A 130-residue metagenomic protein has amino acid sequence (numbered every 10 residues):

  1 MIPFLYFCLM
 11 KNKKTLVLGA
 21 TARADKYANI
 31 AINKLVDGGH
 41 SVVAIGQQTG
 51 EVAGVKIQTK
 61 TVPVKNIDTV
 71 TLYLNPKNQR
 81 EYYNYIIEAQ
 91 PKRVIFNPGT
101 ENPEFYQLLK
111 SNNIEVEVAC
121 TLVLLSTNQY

Functional and structural regions predicted by a protein language model:
A20, Q47, P98-G99, C120: Short secondary-structure boundary segments
D25, I32-A53: NAD(P)-binding Rossmann-fold cofactor-contacting core
G39-H40, P91, I114: Short phosphate-binding/catalytic loops that engage adenosine nucleotides
E51-N84: Glycine-rich, highly charged phosphate/nucleotide-binding loops
I87, P91-L109: ADP-ribose/adenylate-binding Rossmann-like module
E115-Y130: Active-site capping/gating segments
